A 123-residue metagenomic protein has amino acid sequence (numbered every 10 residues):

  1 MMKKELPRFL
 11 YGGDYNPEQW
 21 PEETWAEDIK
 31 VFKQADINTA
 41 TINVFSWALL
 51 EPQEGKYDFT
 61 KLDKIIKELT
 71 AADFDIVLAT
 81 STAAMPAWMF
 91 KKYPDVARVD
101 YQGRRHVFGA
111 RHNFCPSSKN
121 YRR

Functional and structural regions predicted by a protein language model:
M1-T24, K30-T39: An acidic-aromatic substrate-binding cleft motif
L10-E22, N43-L62, V107-R123: The substrate-binding groove and active-site-proximal loops of carbohydrate-active enzymes, especially glycoside
A26-G103: Aromatic-lined substrate-binding rim segments of carbohydrate-active enzymes
